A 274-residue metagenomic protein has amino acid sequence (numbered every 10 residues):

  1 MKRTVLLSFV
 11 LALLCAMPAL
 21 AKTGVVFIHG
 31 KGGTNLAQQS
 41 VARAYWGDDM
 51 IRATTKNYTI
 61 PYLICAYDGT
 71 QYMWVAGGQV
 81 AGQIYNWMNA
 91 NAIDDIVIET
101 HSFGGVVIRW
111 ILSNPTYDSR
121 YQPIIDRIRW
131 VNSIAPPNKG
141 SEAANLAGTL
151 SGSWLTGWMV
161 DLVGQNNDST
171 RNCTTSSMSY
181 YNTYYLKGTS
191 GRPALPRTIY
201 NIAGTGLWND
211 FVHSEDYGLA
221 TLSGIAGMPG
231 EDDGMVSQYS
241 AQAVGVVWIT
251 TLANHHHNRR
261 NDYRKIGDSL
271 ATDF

Functional and structural regions predicted by a protein language model:
M1-T4: Positively charged n-region of N-terminal signal peptides that target proteins for export
S8-A16: Bacterial N-terminal signal peptides
M17-A21: Sec/Tat signal peptide C-region and signal peptidase I cleavage site
K22-I96: Active-site catalytic motif of lipid deacylating hydrolases and related acyltransferases
V26-G30, H101-S102, A135: The conserved beta1-alpha1 loop
T100-G104, I108-R109: Gly/Ala-rich beta-loop-alpha elbow adjacent to hydrolase catalytic centers
W110-N114: Active-site signature of alpha/beta-hydrolase-fold catalytic machinery across serine- and Asp/Cys-nucleophile hydrolases
Q122-F274: Helical cap/lid subdomain of alpha/beta-hydrolase-fold lipid enzymes that gates access to the catalytic pocket
